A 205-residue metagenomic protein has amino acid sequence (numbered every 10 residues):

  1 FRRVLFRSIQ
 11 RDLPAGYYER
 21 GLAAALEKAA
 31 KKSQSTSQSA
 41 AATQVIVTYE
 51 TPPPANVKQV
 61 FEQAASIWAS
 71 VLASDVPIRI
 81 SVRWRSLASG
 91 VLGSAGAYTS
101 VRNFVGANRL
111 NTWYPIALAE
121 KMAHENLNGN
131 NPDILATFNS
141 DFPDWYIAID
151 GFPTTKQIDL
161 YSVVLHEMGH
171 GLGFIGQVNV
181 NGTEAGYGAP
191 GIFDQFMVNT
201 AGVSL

Functional and structural regions predicted by a protein language model:
R2-L165, H170-L205: Extracellular zinc-dependent metalloprotease catalytic-domain scaffold
